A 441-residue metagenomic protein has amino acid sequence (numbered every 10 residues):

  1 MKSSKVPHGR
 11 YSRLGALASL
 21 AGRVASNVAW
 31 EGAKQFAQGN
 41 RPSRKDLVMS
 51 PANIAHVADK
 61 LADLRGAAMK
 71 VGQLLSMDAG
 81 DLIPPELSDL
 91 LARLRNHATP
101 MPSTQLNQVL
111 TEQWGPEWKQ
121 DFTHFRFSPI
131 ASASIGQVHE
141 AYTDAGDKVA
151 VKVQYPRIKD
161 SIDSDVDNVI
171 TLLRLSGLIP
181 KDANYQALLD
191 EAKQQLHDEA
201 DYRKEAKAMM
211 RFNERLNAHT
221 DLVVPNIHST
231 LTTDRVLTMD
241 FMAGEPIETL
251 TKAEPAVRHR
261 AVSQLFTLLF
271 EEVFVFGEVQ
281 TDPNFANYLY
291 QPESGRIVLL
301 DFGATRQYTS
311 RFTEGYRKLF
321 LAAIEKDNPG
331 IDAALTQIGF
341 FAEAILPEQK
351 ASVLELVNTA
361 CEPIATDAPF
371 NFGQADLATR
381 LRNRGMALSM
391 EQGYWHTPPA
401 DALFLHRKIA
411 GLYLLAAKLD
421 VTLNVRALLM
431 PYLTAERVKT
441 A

Functional and structural regions predicted by a protein language model:
M1-F270, G277, Y290-V298, F302-S310 (+2 more regions): Broad phosphate/nucleotide-binding scaffolds in NTP-utilizing and phosphate-metabolizing enzymes
V275-F285: Catalytic-loop of the protein kinase fold
G315-K318: Short amphipathic alpha-helical recognition elements used for nucleic-acid or partner binding across transcription
K326-D327: Short helix-adjacent coil turns
